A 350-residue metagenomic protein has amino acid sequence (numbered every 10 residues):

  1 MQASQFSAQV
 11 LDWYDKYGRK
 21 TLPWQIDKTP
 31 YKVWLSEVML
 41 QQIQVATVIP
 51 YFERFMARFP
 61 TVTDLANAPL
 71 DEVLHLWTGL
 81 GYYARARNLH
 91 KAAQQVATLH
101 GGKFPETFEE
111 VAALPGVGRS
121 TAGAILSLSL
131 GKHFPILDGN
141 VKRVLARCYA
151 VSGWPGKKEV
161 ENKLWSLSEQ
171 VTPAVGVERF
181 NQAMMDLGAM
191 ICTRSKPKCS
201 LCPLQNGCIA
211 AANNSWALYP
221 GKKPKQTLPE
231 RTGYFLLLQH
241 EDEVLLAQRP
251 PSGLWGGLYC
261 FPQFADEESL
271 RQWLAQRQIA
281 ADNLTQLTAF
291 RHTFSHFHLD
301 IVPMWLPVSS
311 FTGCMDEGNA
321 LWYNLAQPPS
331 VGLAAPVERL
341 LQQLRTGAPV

Functional and structural regions predicted by a protein language model:
M1-K20, Q25-I26, A189-V350: Intrinsically disordered, low-complexity, charged terminal extensions of DNA damage-control enzymes
Q2-S4, A8-S200, L204-A217, E230 (+1 more regions): Catalytic cores of DNA base-excision repair glycosylases
